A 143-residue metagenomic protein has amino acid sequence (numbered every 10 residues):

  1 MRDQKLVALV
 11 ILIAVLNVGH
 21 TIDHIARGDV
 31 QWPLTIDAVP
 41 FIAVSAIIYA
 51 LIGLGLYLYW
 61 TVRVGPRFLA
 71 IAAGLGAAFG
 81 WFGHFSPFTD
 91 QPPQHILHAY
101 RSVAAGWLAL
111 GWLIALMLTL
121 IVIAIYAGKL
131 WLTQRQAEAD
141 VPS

Functional and structural regions predicted by a protein language model:
M1-A14, K129-Q134, S143: Cytosolic juxtamembrane helix and N-cap/initiation of the first transmembrane helix
D3-V10, A38-V39, R63-A70, A99-L113: Membrane-water interface of alpha-helical transmembrane segments
V15-R27, L75-P92: C-terminal TM-helix exit segments that contain a strictly Trp-centered aromatic cap at the helix terminus
H20, I25-I48: Transmembrane alpha-helix entry/boundary detector in multi-pass membrane proteins
G28-I36, F82-A109: Interfacial non-cytosolic loop connecting adjacent transmembrane helices
D37-P66: Cytoplasmic juxtamembrane interface segments
S45-G55, A109-K129: Hydrophobic cores of alpha-helical transmembrane segments in multi-pass inner/ER membrane proteins, independent
G55-H84: Loop-to-transmembrane helix junctions at the membrane interface
